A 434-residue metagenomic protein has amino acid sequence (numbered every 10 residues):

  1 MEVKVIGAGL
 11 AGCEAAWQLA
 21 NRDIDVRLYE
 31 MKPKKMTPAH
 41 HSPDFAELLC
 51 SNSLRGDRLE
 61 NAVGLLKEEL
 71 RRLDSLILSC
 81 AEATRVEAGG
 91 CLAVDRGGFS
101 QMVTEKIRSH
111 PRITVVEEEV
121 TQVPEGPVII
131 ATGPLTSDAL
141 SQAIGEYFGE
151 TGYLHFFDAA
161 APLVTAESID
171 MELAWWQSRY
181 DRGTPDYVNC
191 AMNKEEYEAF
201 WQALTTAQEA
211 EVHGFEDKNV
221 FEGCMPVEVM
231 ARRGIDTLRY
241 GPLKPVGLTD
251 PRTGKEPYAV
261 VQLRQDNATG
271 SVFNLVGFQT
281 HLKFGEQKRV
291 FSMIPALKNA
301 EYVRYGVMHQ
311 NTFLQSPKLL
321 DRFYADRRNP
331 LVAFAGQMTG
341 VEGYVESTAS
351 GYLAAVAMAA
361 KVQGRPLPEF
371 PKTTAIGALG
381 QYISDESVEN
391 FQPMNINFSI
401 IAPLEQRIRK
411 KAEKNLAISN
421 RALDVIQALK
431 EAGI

Functional and structural regions predicted by a protein language model:
M1-A11: Beta1/beta-strand and adjacent pyrophosphate-binding region of the FAD-binding site in flavoprotein oxidoreductases
W17-S79, K372-I383: N-terminal FAD cofactor-binding segment of flavoenzymes
E47-G56, E82-G98: Dinucleotide-binding Rossmann-like beta1-alpha1 core, especially the glycine-rich loop that anchors the ADP
R96-V115: Helical element adjacent to the flavin cofactor pocket in flavoenzyme catalytic cores
S109-R289: Predominantly flavin-linked oxidoreductase catalytic cores and closely associated redox partners
L275-V341, T348-S350, P368-S384, F391-N395 (+1 more regions): A glycine-rich dinucleotide-binding beta-alpha-beta segment and adjacent secondary-structure elements that constitute
S347-P368: Internal hydrophobic alpha-helix adjacent to the cofactor/substrate pocket in enzyme cavities
P393-I434: C-terminal auxiliary extensions adjacent to catalytic cores
